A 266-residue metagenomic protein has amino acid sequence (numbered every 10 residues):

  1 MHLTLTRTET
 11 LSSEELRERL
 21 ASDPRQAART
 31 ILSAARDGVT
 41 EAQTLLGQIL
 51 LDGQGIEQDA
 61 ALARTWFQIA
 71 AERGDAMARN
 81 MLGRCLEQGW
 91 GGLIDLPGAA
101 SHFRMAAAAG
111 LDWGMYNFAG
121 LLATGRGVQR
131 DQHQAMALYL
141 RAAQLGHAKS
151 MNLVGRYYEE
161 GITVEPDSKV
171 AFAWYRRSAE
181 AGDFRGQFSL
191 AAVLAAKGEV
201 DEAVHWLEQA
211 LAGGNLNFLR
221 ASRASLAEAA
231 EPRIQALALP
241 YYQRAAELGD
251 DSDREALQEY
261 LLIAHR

Functional and structural regions predicted by a protein language model:
H2-T4, A224-R266: Terminal, low-structured helical/coil segments at or just beyond the last alpha-helical repeat
S12-E15, L45-D52, M81-Q88, G92 (+6 more regions): Hydrophobic face of amphipathic alpha-helices that form TPR/SEL1-like repeat modules and related alpha-solenoid
D23, D37-V39, D52-Q54, D59 (+12 more regions): Short helix-capping/linker turns of helical repeat alpha-solenoids
A42, A78, G114, S150 (+3 more regions): TPR alpha-solenoid repeat register
A173, V204-L216, Q235-D250: TPR/TPR-like (Sel1-like) alpha-helical repeat modules
